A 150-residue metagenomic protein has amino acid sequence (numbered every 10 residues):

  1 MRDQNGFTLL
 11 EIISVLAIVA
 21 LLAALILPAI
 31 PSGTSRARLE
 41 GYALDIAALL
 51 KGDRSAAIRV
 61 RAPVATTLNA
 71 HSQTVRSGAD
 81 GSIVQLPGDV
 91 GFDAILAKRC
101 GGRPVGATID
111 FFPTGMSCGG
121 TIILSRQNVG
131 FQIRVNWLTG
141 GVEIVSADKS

Functional and structural regions predicted by a protein language model:
R2-D3, I13, L21, L25-R59 (+1 more regions): N-terminal helix-rich module
